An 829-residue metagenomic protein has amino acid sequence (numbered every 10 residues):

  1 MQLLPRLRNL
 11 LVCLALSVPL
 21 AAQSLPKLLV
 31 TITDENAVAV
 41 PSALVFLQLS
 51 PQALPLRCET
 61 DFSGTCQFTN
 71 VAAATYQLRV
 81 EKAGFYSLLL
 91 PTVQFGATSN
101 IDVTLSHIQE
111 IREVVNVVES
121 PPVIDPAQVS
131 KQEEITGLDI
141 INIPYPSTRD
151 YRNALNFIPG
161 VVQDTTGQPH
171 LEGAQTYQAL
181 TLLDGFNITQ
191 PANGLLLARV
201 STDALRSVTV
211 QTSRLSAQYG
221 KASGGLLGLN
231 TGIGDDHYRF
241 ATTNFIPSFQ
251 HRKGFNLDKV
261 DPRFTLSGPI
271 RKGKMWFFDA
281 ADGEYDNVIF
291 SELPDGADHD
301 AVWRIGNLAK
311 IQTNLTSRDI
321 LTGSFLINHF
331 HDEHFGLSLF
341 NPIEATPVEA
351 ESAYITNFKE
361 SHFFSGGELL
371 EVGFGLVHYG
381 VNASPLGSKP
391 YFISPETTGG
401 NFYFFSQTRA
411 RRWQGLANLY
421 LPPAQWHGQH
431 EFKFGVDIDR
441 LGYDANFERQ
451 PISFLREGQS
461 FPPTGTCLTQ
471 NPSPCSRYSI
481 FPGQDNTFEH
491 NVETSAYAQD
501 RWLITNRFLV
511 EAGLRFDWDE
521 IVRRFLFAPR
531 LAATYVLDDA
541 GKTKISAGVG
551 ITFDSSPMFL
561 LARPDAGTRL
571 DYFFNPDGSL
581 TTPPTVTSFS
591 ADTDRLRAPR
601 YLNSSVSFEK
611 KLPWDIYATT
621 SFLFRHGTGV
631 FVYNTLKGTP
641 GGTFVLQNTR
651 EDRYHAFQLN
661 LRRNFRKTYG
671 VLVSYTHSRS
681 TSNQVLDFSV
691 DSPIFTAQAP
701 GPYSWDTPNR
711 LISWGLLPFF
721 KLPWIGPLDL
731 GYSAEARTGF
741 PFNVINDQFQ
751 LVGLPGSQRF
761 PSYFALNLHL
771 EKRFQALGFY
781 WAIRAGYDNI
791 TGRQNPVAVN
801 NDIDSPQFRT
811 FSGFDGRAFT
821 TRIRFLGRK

Functional and structural regions predicted by a protein language model:
L20-T136, N187-T189: Periplasm-facing N-terminal accessory domains of Gram-negative outer-membrane beta-barrel systems
Y86-L88, T92-T104, E113-I233, T243-F255 (+3 more regions): Periplasmic N-terminal accessory/gating domains of Gram-negative outer-membrane beta-barrel systems
E119, F240-S248, D279-G283, G323-H329 (+10 more regions): Transmembrane beta-barrel strands of outer-membrane/channel proteins
N256-D332, V348-V372, P529: Transmembrane beta-barrel wall of Gram-negative outer-membrane proteins
W303, N314-Y497, K637-V645, R650: Replace "related TpsB outer-membrane translocases also match" with "some related outer-membrane beta-barrels such as
A532-V645, Y654, P761: Solvent-exposed loop/turn elements at secondary-structure boundaries
D615, P723-Q748, E771-K829: C-terminal beta-signal and adjacent terminal beta-strands/loops of Gram-negative outer-membrane beta-barrel proteins
T619-N743: Gram-negative outer-membrane beta-barrel transporters
